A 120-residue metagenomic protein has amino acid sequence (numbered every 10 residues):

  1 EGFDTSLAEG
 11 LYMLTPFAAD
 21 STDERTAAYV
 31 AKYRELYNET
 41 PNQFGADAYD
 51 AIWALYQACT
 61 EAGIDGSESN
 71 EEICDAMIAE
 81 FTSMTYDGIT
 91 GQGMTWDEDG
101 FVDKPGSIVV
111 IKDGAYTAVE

Functional and structural regions predicted by a protein language model:
E1-E120: Extracytosolic ligand-binding ectodomains
